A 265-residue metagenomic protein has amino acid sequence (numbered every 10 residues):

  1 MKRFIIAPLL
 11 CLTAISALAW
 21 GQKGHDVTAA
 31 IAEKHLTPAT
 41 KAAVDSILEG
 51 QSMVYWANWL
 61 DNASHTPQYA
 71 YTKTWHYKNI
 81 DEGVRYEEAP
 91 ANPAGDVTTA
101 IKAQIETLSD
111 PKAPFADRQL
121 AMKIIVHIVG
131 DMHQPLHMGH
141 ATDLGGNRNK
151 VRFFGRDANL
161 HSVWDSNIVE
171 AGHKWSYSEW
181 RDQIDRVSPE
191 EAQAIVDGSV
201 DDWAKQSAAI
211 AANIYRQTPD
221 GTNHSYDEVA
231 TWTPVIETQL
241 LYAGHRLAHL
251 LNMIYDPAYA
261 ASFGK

Functional and structural regions predicted by a protein language model:
M1-F4: Positively charged n-region of N-terminal signal peptides that target proteins for export
L10-C11: Short, linear, compositionally biased motifs with a strong N-terminal bias
A14-S16: N-terminal signal peptide c-region/cleavage motif recognized by signal peptidases
L18-I128, P135-K265: N-terminal, motif-rich segments that launch catalysis or mediate targeting to/interaction with membranes, typified by
